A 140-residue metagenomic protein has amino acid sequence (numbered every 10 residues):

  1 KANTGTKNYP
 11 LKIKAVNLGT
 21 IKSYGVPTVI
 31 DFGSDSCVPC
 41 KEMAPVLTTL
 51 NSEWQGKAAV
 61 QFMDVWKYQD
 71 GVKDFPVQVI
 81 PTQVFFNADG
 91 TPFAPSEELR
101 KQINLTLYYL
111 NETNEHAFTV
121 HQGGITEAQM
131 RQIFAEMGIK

Functional and structural regions predicted by a protein language model:
K1-Y9, K140: N-terminal targeting signals for export/organelle localization
L11-Y24: Electrostatic cytochrome c docking/interface patches
K22-D35: Short active-site neighborhood of thiol/selenol oxidoreductases, capturing the structured segment around
F32, N51, Q55-D70, V77-I80: Thiol-based oxidoreductase modules, predominantly thioredoxin-like and allied folds used for disulfide exchange
S34-P39, V65-D70, G90-P92, G124-E127: Solvent-exposed loop/turn segments at secondary-structure junctions within structured extracellular/periplasmic domains
D35-E42, K73, P81-T82: C-type cytochrome heme c attachment motif
C40-Q55: Typically the conserved alpha-helix immediately C-terminal to a functionally engaged Cys/Sec in thioredoxin-like
F85-K140: Non-catalytic, surface beta->alpha helical segment in thiol-disulfide oxidoreductase systems
